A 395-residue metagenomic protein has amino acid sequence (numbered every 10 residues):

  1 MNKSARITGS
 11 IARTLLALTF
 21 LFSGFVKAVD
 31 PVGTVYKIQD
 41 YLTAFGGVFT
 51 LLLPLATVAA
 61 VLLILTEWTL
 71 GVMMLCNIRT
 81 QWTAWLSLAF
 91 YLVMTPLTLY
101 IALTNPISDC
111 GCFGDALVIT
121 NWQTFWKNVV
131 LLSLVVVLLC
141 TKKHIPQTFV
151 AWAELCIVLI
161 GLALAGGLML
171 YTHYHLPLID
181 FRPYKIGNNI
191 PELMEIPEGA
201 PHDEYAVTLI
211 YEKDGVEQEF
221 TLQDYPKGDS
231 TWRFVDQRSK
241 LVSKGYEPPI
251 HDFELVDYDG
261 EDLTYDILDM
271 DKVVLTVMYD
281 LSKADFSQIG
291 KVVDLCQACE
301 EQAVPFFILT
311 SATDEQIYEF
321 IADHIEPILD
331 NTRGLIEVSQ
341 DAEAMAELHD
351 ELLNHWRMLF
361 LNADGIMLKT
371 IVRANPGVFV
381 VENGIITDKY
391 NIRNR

Functional and structural regions predicted by a protein language model:
M1-S4, L281: Iron-sulfur (Fe-S) cluster-binding modules
K3-I7, I11-R13, T19-F20, V26 (+1 more regions): Hydrophobic alpha-helical segments
L15-G24, L159-L168, L275: Alpha-helical transmembrane segments of multi-pass integral membrane proteins
V35, S108-D115, L176-R182, T221-L222 (+1 more regions): Membrane-interface helix termini and inter-helical loops of multi-pass transporters
V48, W85, I145-P146, A153 (+1 more regions): A generic membrane alpha-helix/interface feature
V129-L159: Cytosolic-side transmembrane helix boundary signature
T148-I179: Internal/C-terminal transmembrane anchor helices
K185-R395: Extracytosolic and intramembrane catalytic regions of membrane-associated proteins in envelope/secretory systems
